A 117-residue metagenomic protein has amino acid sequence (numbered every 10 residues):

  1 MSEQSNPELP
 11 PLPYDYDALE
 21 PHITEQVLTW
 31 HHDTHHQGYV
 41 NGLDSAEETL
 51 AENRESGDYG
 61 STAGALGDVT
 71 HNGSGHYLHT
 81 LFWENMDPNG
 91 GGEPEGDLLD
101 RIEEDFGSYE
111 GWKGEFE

Functional and structural regions predicted by a protein language model:
M1-E117: Feature for soluble, non-membrane regions of globular proteins
